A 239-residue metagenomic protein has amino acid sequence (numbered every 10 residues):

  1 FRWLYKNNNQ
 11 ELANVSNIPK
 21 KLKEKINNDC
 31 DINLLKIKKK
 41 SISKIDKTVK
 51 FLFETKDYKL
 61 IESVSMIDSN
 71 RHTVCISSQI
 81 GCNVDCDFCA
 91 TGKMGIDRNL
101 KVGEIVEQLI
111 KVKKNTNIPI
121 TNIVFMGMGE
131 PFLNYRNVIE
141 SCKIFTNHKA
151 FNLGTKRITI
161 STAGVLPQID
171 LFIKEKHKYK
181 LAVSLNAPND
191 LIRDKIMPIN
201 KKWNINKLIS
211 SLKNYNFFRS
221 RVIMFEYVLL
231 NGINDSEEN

Functional and structural regions predicted by a protein language model:
F1-H72: Flexible, acidic/Gly-rich N-terminal and inter-domain linker regions that tether and position cofactor-handling modules
S43, S77-S78, S161, S184: Short linear Ser/Thr-Pro motifs
T55, I80-C82, L185-A187: Short, small-residue-rich loop/turn micro-motifs
I67-E104: Canonical Radical SAM [4Fe-4S] cluster-binding loop centered on the CxxxCxxC motif and its immediate flanking residues
G92-N122: Conserved alpha-helical substructure of the radical SAM core
K113-K114, I118-N122, G127-N239: Conserved AdoMet/S-adenosylmethionine-binding subsite of the radical SAM
